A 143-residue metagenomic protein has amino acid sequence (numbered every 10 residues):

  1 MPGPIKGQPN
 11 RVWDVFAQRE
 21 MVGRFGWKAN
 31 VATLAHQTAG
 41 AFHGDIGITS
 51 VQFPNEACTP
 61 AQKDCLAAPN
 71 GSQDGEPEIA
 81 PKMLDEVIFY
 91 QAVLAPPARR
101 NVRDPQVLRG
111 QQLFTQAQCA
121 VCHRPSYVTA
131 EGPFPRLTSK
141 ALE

Functional and structural regions predicted by a protein language model:
M1-E143: Periplasmic c-type cytochrome electron-transfer domains
